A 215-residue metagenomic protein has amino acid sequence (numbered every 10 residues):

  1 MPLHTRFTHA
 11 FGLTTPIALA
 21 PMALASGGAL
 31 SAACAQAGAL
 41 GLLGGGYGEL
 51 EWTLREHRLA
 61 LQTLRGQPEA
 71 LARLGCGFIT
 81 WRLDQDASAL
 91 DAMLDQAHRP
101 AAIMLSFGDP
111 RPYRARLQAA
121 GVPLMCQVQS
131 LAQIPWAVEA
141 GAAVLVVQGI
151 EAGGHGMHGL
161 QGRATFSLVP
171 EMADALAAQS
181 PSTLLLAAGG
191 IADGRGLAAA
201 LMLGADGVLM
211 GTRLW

Functional and structural regions predicted by a protein language model:
M1-Q179: Active-site entrance/lid segments in N-terminal catalytic domains of soluble metabolic enzymes
Q161-W215: Catalytic alpha/beta core domains of metabolic enzymes, predominantly
